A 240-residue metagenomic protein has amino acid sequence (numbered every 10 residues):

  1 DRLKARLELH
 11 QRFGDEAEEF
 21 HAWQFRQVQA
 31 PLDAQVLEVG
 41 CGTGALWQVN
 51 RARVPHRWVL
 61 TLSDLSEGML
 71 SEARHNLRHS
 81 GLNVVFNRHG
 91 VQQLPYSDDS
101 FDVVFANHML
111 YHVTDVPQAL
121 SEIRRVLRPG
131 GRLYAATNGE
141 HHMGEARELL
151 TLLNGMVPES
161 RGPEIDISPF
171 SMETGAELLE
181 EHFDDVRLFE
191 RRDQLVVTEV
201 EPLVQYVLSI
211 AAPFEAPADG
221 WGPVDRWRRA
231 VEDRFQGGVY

Functional and structural regions predicted by a protein language model:
D1-D33, A45-V49: Conserved class I S-adenosyl-L-methionine
H10, E16-A17, A45, D166-Y240: Conserved Class I S-adenosyl-L-methionine
Q35-Q93: Class I SAM-dependent methyltransferase SAM/SAH-binding core
N50, I123, L179: Class I S-adenosylmethionine-dependent transferase superfamily signal
Q92-V103: A short acidic, Gly/Pro-enriched loop at the edge of an enzyme's catalytic core that lines a small-molecule cofactor
D102-D115, G139: A short SAM/SAH-binding and catalytic strip from SAM-dependent methyltransferases
P117-P129: A short glycine-rich, Lys/Arg-flanked "PGG" loop and its adjoining helix->strand segment in the class I
Y134-V157: Conserved class I S-adenosyl-L-methionine
